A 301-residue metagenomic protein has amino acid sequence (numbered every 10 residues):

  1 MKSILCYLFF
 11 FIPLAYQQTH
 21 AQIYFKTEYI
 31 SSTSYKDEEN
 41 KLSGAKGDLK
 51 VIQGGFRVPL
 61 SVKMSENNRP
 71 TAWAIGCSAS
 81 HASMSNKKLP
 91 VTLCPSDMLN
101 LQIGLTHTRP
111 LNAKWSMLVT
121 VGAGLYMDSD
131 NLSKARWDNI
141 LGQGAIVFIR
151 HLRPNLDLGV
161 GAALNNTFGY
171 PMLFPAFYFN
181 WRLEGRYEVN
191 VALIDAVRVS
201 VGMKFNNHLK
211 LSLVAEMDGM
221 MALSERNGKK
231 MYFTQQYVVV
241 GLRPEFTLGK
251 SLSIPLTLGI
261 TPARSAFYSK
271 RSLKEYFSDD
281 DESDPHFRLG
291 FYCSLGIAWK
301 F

Functional and structural regions predicted by a protein language model:
M1-K26, F301: Bacterial Sec-dependent N-terminal signal peptides
A21-I23, N67-I75, A113-V119, L152-L158 (+5 more regions): Outer-envelope beta-barrel architecture signal
Q22-S133, L141, F233: Transmembrane beta-barrel domains of bacterial outer-membrane proteins
T27-Y35, C77-S85, A123-S129, A162-F168 (+5 more regions): Transmembrane beta-strands of outer-membrane beta-barrel pores
Y35-L42, M84-V91, S129-R136, P171-F177 (+2 more regions): Outer-membrane beta-barrel translocator domains and adjoining extracellular loop/strand segments of Gram-negative
K50-V58, L99-L105, A123-L125, I140-I146 (+4 more regions): Hydrophobic, lipid-facing positions within transmembrane beta-strands of outer-membrane proteins
V58-V62, H107-R109, I146, R150 (+6 more regions): Residue-level signature of outer-membrane beta-barrel architecture
A176-R182, P244, L252, H286-F301: Outer-membrane beta-barrel "beta-signal"
